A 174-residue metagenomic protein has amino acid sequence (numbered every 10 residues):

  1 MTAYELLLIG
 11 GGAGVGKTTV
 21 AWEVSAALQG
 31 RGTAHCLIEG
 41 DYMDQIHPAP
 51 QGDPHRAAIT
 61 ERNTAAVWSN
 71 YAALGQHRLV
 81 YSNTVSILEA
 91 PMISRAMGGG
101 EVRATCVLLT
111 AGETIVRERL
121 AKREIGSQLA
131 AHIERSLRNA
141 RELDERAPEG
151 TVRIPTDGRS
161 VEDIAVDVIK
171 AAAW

Functional and structural regions predicted by a protein language model:
M1-Y4: Phosphate-binding P-loop
I9: Hydrophobic anchor at the beta1->P-loop junction of P-loop NTPases
G12-A13: The conserved Walker
K17: Conserved lysine of the Walker
W22-A66: Conserved substrate/cofactor phosphate-moiety recognition/catalytic segment in nucleotide-dependent phosphotransferases
I59-E101: Glycine-rich phosphate-binding loop used to anchor ATP phosphates in small-molecule kinases, encompassing both
N83, E101-A121, I154: Conserved phosphate-donor/acceptor-positioning beta-strand/loop module used by diverse small-molecule
I125-D167, W174: Small-molecule kinase domains that catalyze NTP-dependent phosphoryl transfer to phosphate-bearing small molecules
